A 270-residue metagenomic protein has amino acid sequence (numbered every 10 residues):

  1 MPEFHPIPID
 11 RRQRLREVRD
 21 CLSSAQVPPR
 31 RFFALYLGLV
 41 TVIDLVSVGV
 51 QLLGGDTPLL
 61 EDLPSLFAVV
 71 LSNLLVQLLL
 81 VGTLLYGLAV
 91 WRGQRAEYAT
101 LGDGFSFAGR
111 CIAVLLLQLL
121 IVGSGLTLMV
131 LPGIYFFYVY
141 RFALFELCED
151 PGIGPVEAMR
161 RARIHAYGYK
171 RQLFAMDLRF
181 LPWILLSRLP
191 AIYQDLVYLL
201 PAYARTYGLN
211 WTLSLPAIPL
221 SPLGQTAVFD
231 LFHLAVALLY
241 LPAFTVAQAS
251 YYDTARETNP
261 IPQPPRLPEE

Functional and structural regions predicted by a protein language model:
P2-I9, Q13, E17-D20, L84-G93 (+2 more regions): Juxtamembrane transition segments at transmembrane-helix termini in multipass membrane proteins
E17, A25-A34, A96-L117, R161: Interfacial transmembrane-helix boundary/kink motif in multi-pass membrane proteins
L22-Q26, G49, F105-G109, L120 (+4 more regions): Sec/Tat-exported extracytoplasmic proteins
V27-P28, V76-R95: Hydrophobic, membrane-facing alpha-helical anchors
P28-R30, P58-D62, R92-E97, F107-G109 (+3 more regions): Membrane-helix interface segments
F32-L80, A113-F137, Q172-R205, P222-T245: Hydrophobic alpha-helical transmembrane segments in multi-pass membrane proteins
